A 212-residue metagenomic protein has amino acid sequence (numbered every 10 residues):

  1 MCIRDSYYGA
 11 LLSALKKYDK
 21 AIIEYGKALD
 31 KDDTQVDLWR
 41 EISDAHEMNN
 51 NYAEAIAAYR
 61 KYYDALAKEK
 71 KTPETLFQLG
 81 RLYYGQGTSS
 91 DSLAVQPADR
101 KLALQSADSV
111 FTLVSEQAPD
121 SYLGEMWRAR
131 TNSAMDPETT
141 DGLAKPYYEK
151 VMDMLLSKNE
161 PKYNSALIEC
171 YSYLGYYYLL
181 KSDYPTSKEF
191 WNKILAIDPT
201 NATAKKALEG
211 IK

Functional and structural regions predicted by a protein language model:
M1-I3: Short, small-residue-biased leader/transition segments that mark boundaries at the very start of proteins
A10, D44-E47, R81, G85-T88 (+3 more regions): Residue-level recognition of tetratricopeptide repeat
L15, N49, Q86, K101 (+2 more regions): Structural motif corresponding to the intra-repeat A-B loop/turn of tetratricopeptide repeats
K27-A28, K61-A65, V114, V151 (+1 more regions): Canonical positions in the second alpha-helix
D33, A67-K70, P119-D120, P199: Short coil turns that delineate tetratricopeptide repeat
